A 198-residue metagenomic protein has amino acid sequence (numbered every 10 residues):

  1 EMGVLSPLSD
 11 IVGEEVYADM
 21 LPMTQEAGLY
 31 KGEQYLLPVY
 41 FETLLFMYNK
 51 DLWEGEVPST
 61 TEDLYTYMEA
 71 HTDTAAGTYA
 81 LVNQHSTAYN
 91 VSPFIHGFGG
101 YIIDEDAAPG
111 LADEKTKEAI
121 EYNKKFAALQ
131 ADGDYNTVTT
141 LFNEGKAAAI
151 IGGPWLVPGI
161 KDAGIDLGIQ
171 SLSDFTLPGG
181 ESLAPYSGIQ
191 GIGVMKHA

Functional and structural regions predicted by a protein language model:
E1, Y135, G152-V157, L172-S173 (+1 more regions): Beta->alpha turn/N-cap motifs
E1-L44, D63-Y65, D166-S171: Hinge/lid segment of periplasmic solute-binding proteins
E1-M2, L52-W53, E69-T74, N136-I150: Short helices/loops that flank or line small-molecule/ion binding pockets
L44-Y48, I95, I192-V194: Short glycine- and hydrophobic/aromatic-rich loop-to-beta-strand nucleating segment in the catalytic cores
T61-D63, A131-E144, W155: Short helix-initiation/N-cap motifs at beta->coil->alpha
Y65-E69, D106-Y135: Glycine-centered hinge/linker elements that transmit conformational signals in sensory and ligand-binding systems
E121, A128-A131, K161-A198: Extracytoplasmic/periplasmic substrate-recognition and gating elements
A148-G153, G168: Paired acidic/hydrophobic, glycine-rich loop segments that form the ligand-binding mouth/hinge of periplasmic-binding
